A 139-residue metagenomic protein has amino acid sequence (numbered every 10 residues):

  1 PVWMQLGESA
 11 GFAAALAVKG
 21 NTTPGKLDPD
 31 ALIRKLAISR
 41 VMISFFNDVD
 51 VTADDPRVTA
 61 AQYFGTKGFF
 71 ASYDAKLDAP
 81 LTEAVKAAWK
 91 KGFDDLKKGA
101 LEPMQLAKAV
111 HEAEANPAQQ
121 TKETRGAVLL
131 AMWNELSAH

Functional and structural regions predicted by a protein language model:
P1-V2: Glycine-rich phosphate/pyrophosphate-binding beta-alpha loops
Q5, R34, Q62: Surface-exposed charge patches
Q5-T23: Internal hydrophobic alpha-helix adjacent to the cofactor/substrate pocket in enzyme cavities
G7-G11, A37-S39, G65: Short amphipathic alpha-helical segments, especially helix-boundary/capping motifs
V18-T52: Non-catalytic terminal regions with compositionally biased, polar/charged low complexity
V41, G68-F70: Short aromatic/hydrophobic-glycine micro-motifs
R57-K67, D74-H139: Short, solvent-exposed alpha-helical surface patches in non-cytosolic proteins
